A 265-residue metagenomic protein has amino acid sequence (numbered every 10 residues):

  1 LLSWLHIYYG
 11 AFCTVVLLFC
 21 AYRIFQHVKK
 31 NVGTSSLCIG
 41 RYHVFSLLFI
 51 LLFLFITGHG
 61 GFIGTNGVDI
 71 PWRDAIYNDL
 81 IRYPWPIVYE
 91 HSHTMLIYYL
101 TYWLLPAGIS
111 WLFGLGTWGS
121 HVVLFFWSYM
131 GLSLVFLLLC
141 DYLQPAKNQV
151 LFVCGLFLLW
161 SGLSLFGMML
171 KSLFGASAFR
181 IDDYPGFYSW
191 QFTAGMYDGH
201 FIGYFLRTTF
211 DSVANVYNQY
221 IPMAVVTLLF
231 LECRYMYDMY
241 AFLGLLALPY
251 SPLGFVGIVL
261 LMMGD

Functional and structural regions predicted by a protein language model:
L1-S36, G131: Membrane-embedded, hydrophobic transmembrane alpha-helices
L2, F210-D211, D238-F255: Membrane-interface alpha helices of multi-pass inner-membrane proteins
H6-A21, R41-V44, L124-S128, N215-Q219: Alpha-helical transmembrane segments of polytopic membrane proteins
H6-V15, T65-V68, Y237-M239, G254-V259: Short, aromatic-rich membrane-interface segments at the entry and exit of alpha-helical transmembrane domains
F25-K30, M236, G257-D265: Perimembrane helix-loop-helix junctions
V28-G40, C140-V150, C233-M236: Membrane-interface helix-boundary motifs at transmembrane edges
I56-V225: Active-site lumenal/periplasmic loops and adjacent helix-entry segments of GT-C-fold, multi-pass membrane
Q219-Y237: Membrane-interface transmembrane helices that cradle and orient dolichyl/undecaprenyl
